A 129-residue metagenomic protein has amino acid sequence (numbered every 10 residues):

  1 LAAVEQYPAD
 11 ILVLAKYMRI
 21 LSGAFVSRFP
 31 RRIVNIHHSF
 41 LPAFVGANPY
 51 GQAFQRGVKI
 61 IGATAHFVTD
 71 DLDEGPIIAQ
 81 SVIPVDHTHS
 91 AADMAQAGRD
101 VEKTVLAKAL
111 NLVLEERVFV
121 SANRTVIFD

Functional and structural regions predicted by a protein language model:
L1-Q6: Short amphipathic alpha-helix with an adjacent loop that forms part of the alpha/beta core around
Y7, I11-D129: Donor/substrate-binding cores of folate-linked one-carbon enzymes
